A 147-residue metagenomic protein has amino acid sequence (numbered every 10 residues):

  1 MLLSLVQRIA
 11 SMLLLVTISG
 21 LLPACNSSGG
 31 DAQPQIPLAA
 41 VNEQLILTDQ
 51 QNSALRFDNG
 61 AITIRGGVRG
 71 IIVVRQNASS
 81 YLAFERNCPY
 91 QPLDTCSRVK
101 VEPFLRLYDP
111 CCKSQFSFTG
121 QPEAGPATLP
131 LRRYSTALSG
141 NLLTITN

Functional and structural regions predicted by a protein language model:
M1, L55, R106-Y108, P122 (+1 more regions): Residue-level recognition of alpha-helix boundary/capping or hinge positions
M1-L13: Bacterial N-terminal signal peptides that target proteins for export
A10-L14, C25, G30: Eukaryotic intrinsically disordered, low-complexity regions
G20-A24: C-terminal motif of bacterial Sec signal peptides marking the signal peptidase cleavage site
S27-F104, Q115-S117, R132-N147: N-terminal pre-ligand scaffold of iron-sulfur
